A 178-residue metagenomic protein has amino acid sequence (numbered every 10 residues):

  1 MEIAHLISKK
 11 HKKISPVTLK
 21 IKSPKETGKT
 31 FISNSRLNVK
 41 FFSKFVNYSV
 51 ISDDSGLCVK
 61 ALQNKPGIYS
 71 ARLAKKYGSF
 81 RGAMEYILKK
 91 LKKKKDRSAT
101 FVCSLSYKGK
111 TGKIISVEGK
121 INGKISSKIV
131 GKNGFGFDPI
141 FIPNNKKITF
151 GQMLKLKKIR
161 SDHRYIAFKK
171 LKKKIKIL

Functional and structural regions predicted by a protein language model:
E2-L178: Anionic-ligand binding patches
